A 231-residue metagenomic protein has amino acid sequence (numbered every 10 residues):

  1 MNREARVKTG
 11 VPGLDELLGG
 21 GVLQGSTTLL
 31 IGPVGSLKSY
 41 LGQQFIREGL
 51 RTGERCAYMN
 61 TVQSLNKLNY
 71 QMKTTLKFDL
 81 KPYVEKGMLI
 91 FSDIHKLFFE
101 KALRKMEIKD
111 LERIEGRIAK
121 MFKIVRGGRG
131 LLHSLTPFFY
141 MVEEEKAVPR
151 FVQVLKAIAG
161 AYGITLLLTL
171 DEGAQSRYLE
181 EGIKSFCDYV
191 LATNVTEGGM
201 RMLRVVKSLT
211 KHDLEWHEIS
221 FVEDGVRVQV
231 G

Functional and structural regions predicted by a protein language model:
M1-G13: N-terminal pre-Walker A segment at the start of P-loop NTPase domains
R3-E4, E100-L111, F139-P149: Flexible beta-alpha connector loops of hexameric P-loop NTPases
L17-Y83: Walker A/P-loop NTP-binding active-site region of P-loop NTPases, recognizing the glycine-rich GxxxxGKT/S
L29, R129-L131, L167: Structural motif
E54-L132, T136: Conserved inter-motif catalytic segment of the P-loop NTP-binding fold
V62-N66, H95-F99, T136-P137, E172-S176 (+2 more regions): Conserved nucleotide-binding/hydrolysis micro-motifs of P-loop NTPases
M141-G173: Substrate-engagement module of ASCE P-loop NTPases
I164-R227, G231: Phosphate-binding/switch region of NTP-binding enzymes
